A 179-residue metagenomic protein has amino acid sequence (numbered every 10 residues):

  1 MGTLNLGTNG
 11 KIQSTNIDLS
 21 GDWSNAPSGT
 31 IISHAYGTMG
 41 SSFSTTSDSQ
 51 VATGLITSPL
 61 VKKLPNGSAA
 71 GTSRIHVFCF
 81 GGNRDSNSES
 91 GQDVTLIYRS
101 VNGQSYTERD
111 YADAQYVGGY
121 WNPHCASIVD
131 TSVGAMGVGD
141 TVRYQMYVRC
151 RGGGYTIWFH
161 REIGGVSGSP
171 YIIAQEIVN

Functional and structural regions predicted by a protein language model:
M1-F43: Glycine-rich, low-complexity segments
G37-T46, V51, L60-N179: Terminal beta-strand-rich extracellular "head" domains that mediate receptor/glycan or other ligand binding
